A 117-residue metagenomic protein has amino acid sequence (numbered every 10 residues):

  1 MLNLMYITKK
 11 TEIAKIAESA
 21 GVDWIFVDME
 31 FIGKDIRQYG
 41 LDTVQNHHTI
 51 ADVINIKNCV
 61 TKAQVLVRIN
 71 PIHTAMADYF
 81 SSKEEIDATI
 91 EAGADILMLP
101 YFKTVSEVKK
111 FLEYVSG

Functional and structural regions predicted by a protein language model:
M1-I7, T11, K15-E18: N-terminal amphipathic alpha-helix/helix-capping segment at the start of soluble metabolic enzymes
I13-I16, A20-W24, M29-V115: Active-site beta->alpha loop and helix N-cap motifs at the rims of alpha/beta catalytic domains
